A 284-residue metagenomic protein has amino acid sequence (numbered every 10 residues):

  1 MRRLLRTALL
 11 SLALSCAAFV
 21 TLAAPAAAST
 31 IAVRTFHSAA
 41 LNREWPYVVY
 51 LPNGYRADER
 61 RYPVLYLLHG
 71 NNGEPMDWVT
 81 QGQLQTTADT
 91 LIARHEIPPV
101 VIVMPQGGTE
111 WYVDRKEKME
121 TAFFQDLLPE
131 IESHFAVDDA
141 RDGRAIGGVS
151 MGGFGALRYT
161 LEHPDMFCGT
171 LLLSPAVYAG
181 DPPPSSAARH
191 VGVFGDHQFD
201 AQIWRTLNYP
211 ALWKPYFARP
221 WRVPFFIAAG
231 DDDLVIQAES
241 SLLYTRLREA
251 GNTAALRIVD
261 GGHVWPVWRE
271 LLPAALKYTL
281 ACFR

Functional and structural regions predicted by a protein language model:
M1-R6: Positively charged n-region of N-terminal signal peptides that target proteins for export
A8-T21: Bacterial N-terminal signal peptides
A26-R284: Non-catalytic cap/lid and distal C-terminal segments of serine-dependent acyl enzymes
